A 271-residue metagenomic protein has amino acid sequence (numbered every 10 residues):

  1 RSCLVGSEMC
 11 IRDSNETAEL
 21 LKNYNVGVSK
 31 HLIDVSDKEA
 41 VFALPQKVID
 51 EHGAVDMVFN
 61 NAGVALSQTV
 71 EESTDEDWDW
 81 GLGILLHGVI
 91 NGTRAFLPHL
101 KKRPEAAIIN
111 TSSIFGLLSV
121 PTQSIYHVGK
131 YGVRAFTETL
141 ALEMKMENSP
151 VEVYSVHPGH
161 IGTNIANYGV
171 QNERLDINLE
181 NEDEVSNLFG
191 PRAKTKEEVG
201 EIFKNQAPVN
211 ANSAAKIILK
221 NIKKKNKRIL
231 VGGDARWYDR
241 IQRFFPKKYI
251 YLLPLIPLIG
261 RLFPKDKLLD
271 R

Functional and structural regions predicted by a protein language model:
R1-G6, I11: Single conserved hydrophobic/aromatic residue that forms the stacking wall/gate of nucleotide- or nucleobase-binding
Y24-G27, K47-V58, L66: A glycine-rich helix->loop->beta "capping" turn within Rossmann-like NAD(P)(H)-dependent oxidoreductase domains
L32-A43, D75: The beta1-alpha1 cofactor-binding region of Rossmann-like NAD(H)/NADP(H)-dependent oxidoreductases
T69-V70, T74-D79: Substrate-binding pocket helix/loop in short-chain dehydrogenase/reductase
T93, G129: Active-site helix of classical SDR
S113: Residue(s) in the substrate-gating loop at a strand-loop-helix junction that position the organic substrate next
M146-G233: SDR active-site lid
